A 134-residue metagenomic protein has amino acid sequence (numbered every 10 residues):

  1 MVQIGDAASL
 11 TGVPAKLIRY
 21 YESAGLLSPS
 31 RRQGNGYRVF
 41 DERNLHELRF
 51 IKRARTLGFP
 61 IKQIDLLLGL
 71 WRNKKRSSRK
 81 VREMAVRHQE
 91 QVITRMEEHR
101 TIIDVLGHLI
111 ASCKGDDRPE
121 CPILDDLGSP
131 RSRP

Functional and structural regions predicted by a protein language model:
Q3-S9, S28-G34, E42-P134: Arg/Lys-rich, alpha-helical DNA-contact motif
A7-A8, I18-Y21, F40: Append "Primarily bacterial transcriptional regulators
G25: Glycine-centered, phosphate/nucleic-acid-interacting loop/turn motifs that mediate DNA/RNA or nucleotide
Y37: Conserved catalytic core of two-component sensor histidine kinases, primarily the HATPase_c ATP-binding
